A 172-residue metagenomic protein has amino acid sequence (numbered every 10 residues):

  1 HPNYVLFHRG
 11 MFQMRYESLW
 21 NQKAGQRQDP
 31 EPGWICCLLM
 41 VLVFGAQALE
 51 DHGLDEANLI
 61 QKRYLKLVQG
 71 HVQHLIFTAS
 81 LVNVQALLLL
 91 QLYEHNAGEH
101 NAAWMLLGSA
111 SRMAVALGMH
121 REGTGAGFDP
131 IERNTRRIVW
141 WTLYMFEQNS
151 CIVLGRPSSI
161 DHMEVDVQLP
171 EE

Functional and structural regions predicted by a protein language model:
H1-N3, H52, L92-L169: Acidic/serine-rich, low-complexity amphipathic helices located in mid- to C-terminal regulatory regions
H1-V82, L87-E99, A126-I131, E171-E172: C-terminal transcriptional activation/regulatory domains of eukaryotic transcription factors
